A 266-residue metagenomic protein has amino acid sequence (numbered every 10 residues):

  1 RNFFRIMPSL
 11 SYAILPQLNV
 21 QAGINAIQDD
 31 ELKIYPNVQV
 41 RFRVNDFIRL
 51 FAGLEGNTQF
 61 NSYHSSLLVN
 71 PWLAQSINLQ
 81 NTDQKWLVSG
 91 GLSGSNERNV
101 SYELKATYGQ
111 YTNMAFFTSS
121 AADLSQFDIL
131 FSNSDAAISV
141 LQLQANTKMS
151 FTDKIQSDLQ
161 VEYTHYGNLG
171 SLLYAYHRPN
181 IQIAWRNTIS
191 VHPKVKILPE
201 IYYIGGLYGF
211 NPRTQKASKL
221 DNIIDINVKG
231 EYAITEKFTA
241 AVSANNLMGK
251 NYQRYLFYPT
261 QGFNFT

Functional and structural regions predicted by a protein language model:
R1, Q17-D29, A52, S157-G170 (+3 more regions): Transmembrane beta-strand segments that form the barrel wall of outer-membrane beta-barrel proteins
N2-I6, L32-P36, T82-V88, A137-L143 (+3 more regions): Residues that define the transmembrane beta-barrel architecture of outer-membrane proteins
L10-L18, F42-I48, L92-V100, Q110 (+4 more regions): Outer-membrane beta-barrel strand-turn architecture
L18-A22, P36, L50-A52, V88-G90 (+7 more regions): Transmembrane beta-strands of outer-membrane beta-barrel proteins
N25-Y35, F47-S101, Q110, Y203-D221 (+3 more regions): Outer-membrane beta-barrel translocator/channel fold
I77-N81, S93, E103-K154, D158 (+2 more regions): Outer membrane beta-barrel strand-and-loop segments of large Gram-negative receptors, especially TonB-dependent
T164-N168, H177-A233, Q253: C-terminal beta-barrel architecture of Gram-negative outer-membrane proteins
Y232, K237-A241, T260-T266: Outer-membrane beta-barrel "beta-signal"
